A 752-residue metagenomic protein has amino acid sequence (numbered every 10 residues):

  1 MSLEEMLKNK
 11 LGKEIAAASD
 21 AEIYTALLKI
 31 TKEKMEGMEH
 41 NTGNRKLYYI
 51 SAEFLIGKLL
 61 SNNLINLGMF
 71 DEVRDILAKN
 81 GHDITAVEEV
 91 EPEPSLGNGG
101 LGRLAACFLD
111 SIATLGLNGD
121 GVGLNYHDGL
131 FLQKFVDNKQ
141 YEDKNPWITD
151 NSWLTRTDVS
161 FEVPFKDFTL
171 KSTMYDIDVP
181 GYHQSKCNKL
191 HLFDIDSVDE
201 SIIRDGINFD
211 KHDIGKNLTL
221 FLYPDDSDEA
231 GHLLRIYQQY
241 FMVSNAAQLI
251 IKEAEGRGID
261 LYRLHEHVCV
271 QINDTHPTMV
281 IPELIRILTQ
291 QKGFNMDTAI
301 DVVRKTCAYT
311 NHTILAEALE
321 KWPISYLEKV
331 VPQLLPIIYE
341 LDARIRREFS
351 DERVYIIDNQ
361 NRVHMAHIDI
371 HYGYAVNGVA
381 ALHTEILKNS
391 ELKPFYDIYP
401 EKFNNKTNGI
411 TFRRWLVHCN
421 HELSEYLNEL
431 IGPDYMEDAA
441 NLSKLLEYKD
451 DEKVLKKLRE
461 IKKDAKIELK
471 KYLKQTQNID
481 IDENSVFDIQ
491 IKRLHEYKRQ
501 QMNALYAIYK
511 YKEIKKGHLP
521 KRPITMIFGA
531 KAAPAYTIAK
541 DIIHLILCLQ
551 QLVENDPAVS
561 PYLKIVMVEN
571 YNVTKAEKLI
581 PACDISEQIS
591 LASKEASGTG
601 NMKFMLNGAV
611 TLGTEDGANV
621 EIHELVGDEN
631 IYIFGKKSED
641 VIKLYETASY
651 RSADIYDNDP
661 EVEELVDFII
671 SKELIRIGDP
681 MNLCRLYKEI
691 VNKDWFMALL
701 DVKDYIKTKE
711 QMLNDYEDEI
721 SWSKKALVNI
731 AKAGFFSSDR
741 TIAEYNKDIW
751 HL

Functional and structural regions predicted by a protein language model:
M1-L752: A conserved ligand/cofactor-binding region detector
